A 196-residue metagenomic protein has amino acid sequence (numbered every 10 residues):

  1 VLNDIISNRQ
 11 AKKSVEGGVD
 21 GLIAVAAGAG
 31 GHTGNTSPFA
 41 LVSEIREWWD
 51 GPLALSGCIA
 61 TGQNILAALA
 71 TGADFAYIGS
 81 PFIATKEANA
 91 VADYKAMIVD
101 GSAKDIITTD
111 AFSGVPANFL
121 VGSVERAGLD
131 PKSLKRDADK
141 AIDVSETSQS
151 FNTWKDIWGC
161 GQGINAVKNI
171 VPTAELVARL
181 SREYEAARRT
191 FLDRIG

Functional and structural regions predicted by a protein language model:
V1-N3, L22-A24, L53-S56, A76-I78: Hydrophobic faces of well-ordered beta-strands that scaffold small-molecule active sites in alpha/beta enzyme cores
L2, A29-T33, S56, F82 (+1 more regions): Conserved short-loop catalytic and cofactor-binding motifs
D4-S43, T85, N89-V91: Glycine/Thr-rich beta-alpha phosphate-binding loop at enzyme active sites
E16, P38-A54, A60-G196: Conserved active-site-proximal phosphate/metal-binding subdomains
